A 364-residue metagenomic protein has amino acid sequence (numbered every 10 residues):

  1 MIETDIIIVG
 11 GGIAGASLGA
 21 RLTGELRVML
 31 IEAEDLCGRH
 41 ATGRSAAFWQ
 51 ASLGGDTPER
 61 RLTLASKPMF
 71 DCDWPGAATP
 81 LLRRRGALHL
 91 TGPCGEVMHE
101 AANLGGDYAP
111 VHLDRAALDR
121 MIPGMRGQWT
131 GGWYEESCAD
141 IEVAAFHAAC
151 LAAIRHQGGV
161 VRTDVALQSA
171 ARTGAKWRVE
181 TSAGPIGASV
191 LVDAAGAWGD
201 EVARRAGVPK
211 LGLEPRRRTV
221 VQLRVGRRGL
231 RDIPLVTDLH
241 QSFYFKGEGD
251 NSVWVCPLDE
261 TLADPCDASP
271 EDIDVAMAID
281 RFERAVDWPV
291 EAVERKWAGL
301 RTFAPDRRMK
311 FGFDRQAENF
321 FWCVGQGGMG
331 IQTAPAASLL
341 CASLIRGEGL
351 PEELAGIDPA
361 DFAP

Functional and structural regions predicted by a protein language model:
M1-G12, M29: Beta1/beta-strand and adjacent pyrophosphate-binding region of the FAD-binding site in flavoprotein oxidoreductases
I7-V9, I186-W198, S338: Short hydrophobic core segments
S17-L22, W49, A78-R84, A195-N319: Active-site substrate-recognition segment that forms the wall of the catalytic cavity or substrate channel
T23-T42: Glycine-rich FAD pyrophosphate-binding loop
A46-M121, T130, S242-Y244, R281: Dinucleotide-binding Rossmann-like beta1-alpha1 core, especially the glycine-rich loop that anchors the ADP
T79-H89, A109-Q157, L258-D264, E318 (+1 more regions): Helix-loop-beta segment of a Rossmann-like dinucleotide-binding subdomain
W133-S189: Helical element adjacent to the flavin cofactor pocket in flavoenzyme catalytic cores
R284-P364: C-terminal catalytic lobe of FAD-dependent flavoproteins
